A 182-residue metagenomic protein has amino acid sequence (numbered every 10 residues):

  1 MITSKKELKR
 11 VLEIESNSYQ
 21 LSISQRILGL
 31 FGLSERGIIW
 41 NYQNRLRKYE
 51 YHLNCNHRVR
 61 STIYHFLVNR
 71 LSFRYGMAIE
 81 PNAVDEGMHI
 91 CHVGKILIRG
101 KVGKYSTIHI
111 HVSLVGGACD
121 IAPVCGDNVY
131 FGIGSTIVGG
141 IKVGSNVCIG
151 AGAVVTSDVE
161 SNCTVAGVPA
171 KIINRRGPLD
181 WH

Functional and structural regions predicted by a protein language model:
M1-Y75, D180-H182: Terminal amphipathic alpha-helical/low-complexity segments used for targeting or macromolecular assembly
Y75, E80, D85-G87, C91-H92 (+11 more regions): Left-handed beta-helix
